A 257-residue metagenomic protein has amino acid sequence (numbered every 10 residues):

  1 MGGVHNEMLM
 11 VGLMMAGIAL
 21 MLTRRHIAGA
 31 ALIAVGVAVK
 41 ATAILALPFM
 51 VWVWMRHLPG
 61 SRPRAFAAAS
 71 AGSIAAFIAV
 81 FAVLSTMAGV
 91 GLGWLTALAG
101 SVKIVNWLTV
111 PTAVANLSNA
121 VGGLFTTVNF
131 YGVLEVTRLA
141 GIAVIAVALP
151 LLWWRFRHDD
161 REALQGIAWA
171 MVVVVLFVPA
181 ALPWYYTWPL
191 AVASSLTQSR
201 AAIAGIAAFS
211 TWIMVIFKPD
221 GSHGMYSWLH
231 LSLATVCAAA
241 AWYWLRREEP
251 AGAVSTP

Functional and structural regions predicted by a protein language model:
M1-L9, V178, L182-Y185: Membrane-embedded glycan-lipid processing machinery
E7, V11, G29-I33, T42-R56 (+1 more regions): Transmembrane-embedded, aromatic-rich helix segments that form part of the hydrophobic channel/pocket engaging
L9-R25, M171: Specific aromatic-rich, kink-prone transmembrane helix
A46-I78: Perimembrane helix-loop-helix junctions
R62-P63, I78, A82, G100-F177 (+2 more regions): Aromatic/glycine/proline-enriched transmembrane-helix motif characteristic of membrane-embedded glycan-assembly enzymes
A75-S101, W188: Transmembrane-lumen/periplasm boundary regions of multi-pass, lipid-linked membrane glycan transferases
I78-T86, M171-A180, A208-G221: Aromatic-anchored segments of alpha-helical transmembrane domains
T197-P257: Aromatic-enriched
